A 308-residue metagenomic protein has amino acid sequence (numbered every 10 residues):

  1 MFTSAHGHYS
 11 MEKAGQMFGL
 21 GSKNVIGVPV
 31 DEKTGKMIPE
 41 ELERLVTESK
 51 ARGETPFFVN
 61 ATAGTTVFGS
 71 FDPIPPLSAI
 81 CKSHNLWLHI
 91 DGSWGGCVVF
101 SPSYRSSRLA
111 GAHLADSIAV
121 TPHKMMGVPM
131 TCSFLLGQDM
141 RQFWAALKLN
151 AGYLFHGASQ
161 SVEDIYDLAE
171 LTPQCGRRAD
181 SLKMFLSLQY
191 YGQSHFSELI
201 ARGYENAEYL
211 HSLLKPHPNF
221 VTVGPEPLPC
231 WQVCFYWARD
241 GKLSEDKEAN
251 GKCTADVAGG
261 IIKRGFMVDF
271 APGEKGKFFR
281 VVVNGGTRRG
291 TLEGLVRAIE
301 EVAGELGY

Functional and structural regions predicted by a protein language model:
F2-A146: Conserved PLP-enzyme active-site core in the AAT-like
G69-I74, S103, C234-S244, E248 (+1 more regions): Short glycine/threonine-rich loop-to-helix capping motif typified by GTGT followed within a few residues by an Asp-Pro
H84, Y104, R108-P218, G224-E226 (+1 more regions): Active-site C-terminal subdomain of aminotransferase-like
D91, I118, M184, G203 (+3 more regions): Hydrophobic, well-ordered secondary-structure elements that form the walls of internal hydrophobic environments
T222-G260: Conserved PLP-binding catalytic core of the aspartate aminotransferase-like
P227, K263-R280: Conserved PLP cofactor-binding pocket of PLP-dependent enzymes
G273-Y308: PLP-dependent enzyme catalytic core of the Aspartate aminotransferase-like
